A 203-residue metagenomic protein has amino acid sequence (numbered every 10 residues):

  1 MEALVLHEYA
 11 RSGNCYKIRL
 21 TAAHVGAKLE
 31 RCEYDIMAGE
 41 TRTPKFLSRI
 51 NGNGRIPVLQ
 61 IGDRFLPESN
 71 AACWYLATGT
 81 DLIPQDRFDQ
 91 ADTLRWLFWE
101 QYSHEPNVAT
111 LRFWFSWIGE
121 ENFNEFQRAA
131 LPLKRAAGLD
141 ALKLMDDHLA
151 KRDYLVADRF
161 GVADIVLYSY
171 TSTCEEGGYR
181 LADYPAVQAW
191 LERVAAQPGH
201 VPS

Functional and structural regions predicted by a protein language model:
M1-A129: GST-like domain detector, emphasizing the conserved glutathione-binding G-site in the N-terminal thioredoxin-like
N53, G79, K151-R152, Q197: Structured helix-beta-strand junction loops
A71, A186, G199: Residue-level recognition of oxygen-bearing side chains
Q85-F88, L97-A196: GST-like fold's C-terminal all-alpha helical module
